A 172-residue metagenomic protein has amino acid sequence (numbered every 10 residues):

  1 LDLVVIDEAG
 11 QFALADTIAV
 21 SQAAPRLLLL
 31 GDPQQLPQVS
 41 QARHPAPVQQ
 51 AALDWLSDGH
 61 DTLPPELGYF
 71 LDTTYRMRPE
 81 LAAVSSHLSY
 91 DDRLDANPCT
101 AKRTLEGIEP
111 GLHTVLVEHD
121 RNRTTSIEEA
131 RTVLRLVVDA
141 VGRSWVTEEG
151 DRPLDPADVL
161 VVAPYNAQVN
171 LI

Functional and structural regions predicted by a protein language model:
L1-I172: Conserved helicase motor core of SF1/SF2 NTP-dependent helicases
